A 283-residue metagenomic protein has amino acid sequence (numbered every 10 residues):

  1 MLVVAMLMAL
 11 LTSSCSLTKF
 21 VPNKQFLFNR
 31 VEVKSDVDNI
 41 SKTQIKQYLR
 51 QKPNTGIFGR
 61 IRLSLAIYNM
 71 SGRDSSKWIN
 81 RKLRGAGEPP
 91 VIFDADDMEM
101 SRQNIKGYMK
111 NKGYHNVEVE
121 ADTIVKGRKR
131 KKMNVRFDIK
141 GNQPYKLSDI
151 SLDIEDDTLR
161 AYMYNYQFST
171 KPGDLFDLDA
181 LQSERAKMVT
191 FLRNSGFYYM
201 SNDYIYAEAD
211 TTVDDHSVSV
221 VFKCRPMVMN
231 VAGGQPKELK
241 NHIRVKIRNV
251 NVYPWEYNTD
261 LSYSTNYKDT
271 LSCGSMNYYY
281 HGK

Functional and structural regions predicted by a protein language model:
M1-L2: Bacterial N-terminal signal peptides that target proteins for export
L11-S14: C-terminal motif of bacterial Sec signal peptides marking the signal peptidase cleavage site
S16-K283: Interaction-mediating elements
